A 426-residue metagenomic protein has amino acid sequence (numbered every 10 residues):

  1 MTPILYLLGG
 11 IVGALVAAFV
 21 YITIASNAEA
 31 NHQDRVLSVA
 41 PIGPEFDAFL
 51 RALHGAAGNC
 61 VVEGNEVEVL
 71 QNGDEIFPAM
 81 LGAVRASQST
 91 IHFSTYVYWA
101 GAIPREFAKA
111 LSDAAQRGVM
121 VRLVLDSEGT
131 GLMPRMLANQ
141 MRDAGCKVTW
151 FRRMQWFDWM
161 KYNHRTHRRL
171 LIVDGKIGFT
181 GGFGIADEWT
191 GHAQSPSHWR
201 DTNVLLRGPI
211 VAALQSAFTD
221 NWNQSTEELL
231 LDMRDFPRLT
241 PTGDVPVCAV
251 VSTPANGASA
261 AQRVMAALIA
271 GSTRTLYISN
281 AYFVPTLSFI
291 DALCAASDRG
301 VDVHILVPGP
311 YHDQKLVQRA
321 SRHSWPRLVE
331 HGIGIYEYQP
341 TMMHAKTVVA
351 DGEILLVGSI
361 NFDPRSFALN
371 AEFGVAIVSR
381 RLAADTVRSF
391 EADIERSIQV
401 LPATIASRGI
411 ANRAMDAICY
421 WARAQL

Functional and structural regions predicted by a protein language model:
T2-L426: Charged, low-complexity intrinsically disordered terminal segments
